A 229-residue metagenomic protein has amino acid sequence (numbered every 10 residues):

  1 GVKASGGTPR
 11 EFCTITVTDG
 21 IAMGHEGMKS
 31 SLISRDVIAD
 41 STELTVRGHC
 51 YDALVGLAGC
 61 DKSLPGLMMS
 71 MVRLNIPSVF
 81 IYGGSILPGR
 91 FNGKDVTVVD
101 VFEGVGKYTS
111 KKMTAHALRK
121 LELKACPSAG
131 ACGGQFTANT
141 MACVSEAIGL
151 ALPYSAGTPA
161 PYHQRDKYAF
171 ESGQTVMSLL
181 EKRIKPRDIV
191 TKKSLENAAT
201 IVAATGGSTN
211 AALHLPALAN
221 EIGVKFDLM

Functional and structural regions predicted by a protein language model:
G1-I33, N210-L213, K225-D227: Anionic-ligand anchoring segments at beta-strand to alpha-helix junctions in alpha/beta enzyme folds, i.e., glycine
V2-R10, R47-D52, R73-V79, R183 (+2 more regions): Secondary-structure transition/capping motifs at alpha-helix termini and the adjoining loop/turn into the next element
S31-N197, V202: Active-site cavity-forming subdomains of large catalytic enzyme subunits
A198-A212: Alpha-helical membrane segments and immediately flanking helix-loop junctions that form or couple to the substrate/ion
A212-N220: Re-entrant/interfacial helical elements at transmembrane boundaries that shape and gate the permeation pathway
